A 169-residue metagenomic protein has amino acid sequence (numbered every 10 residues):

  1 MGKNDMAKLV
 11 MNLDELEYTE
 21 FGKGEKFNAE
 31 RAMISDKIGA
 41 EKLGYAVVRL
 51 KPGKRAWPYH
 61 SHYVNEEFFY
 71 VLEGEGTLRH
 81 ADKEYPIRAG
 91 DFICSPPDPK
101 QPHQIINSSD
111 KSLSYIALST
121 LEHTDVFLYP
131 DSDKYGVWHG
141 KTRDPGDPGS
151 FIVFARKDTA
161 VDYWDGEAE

Functional and structural regions predicted by a protein language model:
M1-K42, L128-E169: A short, N-terminal "cap"/entry segment at the start of jelly-roll beta-barrel domains of the cupin/DSBH fold
N28-M33, A46-H62, K100: Conserved short histidine dyad/triad with adjacent acidic residue
A40-L43, Y63-E66, V71-E73, R88 (+2 more regions): Short connector loops at helix/strand junctions that flank enzyme active sites, especially segments positioning acidic
V47-K51, H62-R79, L118-E122: Short, conserved beta-strand element in jelly-roll/cupin
D82-P97: Short acidic-glycine-tyrosine-enriched beta hairpin
P97-D125: Ligand-binding loop in jelly-roll beta-barrel domains
